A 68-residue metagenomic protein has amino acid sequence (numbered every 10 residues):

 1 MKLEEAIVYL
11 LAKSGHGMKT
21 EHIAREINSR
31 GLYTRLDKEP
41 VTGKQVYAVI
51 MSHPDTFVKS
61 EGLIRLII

Functional and structural regions predicted by a protein language model:
M1-E4, M18-E21, E26-I68: Charged low-complexity interaction tracts in eukaryotic proteins
E4-L11: Hydrophobic residues on short alpha-helical segments
A12-H16: Short helix-capping/hinge SLiMs at alpha-helix to coil transitions
